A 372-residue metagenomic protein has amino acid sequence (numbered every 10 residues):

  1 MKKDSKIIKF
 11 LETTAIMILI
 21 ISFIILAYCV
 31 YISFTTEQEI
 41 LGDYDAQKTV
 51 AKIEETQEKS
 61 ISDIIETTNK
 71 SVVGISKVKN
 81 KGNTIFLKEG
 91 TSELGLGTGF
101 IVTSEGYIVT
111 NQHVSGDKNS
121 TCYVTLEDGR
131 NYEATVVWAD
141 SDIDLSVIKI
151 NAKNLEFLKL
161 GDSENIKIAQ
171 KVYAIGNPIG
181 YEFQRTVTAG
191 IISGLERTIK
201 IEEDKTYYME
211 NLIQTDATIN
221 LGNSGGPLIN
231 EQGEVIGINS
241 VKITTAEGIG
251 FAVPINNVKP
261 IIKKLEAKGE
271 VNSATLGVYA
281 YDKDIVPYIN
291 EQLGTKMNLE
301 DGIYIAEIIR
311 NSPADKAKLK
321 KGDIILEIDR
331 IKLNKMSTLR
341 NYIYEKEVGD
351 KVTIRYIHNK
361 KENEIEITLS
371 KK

Functional and structural regions predicted by a protein language model:
M1-L41, N230, P260-K372: C-terminal recognition in membrane/secretory proteostasis and scaffolding
C29-L87, S92, T98, S104 (+2 more regions): N-terminal activation segment of mature serine protease catalytic domains
T49-K52, L96, T103-E182, A246 (+6 more regions): Conserved active-site neighborhood of the chymotrypsin/trypsin-like protease fold
E55-D63, G82-E105, R130-E133, F157-K159 (+4 more regions): A conserved glycine-rich beta-strand in the N-terminal activation segment of trypsin-fold
K70-S76, G99, G106-T110, A134 (+14 more regions): Terminal peptide-recognition signature
K81-S92, W138-I143, Y181-Q184, E196-I213 (+3 more regions): Gly/Ser-enriched beta-turn/beta-hairpin loop segments
L94-L96, K118-N119, N220-S224, G302 (+2 more regions): Short, small/polar residue-rich loop motifs at catalytic or cofactor-binding pockets
N151-F157, T188-E247, I255, P260 (+1 more regions): Active-site region of chymotrypsin-like
